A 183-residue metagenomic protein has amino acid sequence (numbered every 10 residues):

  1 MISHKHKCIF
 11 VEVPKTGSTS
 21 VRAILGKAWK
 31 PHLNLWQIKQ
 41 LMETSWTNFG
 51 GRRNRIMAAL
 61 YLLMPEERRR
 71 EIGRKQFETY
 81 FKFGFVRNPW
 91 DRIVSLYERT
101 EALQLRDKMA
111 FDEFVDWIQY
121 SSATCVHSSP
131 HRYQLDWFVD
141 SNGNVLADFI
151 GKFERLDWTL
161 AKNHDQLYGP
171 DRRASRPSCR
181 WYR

Functional and structural regions predicted by a protein language model:
M1-R183: Membrane-interface amphipathic segments in extracytoplasmic regions
